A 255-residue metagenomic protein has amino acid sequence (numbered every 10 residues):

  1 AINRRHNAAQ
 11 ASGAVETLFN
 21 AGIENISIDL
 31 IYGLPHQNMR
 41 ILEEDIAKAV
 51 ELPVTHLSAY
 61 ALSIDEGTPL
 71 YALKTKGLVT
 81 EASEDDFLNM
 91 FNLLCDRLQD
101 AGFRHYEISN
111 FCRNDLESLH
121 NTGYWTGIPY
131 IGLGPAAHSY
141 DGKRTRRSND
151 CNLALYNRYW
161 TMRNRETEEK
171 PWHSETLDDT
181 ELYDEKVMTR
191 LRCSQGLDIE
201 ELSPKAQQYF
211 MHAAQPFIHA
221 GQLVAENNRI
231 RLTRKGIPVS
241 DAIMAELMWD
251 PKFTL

Functional and structural regions predicted by a protein language model:
A1-P204, K252-L255: C-terminal scaffold of the Radical SAM
L88, P204-Q208, R234-I237: An alpha-helix initiation/capping motif
D184, I199, F210-A214, I237: Short amphipathic alpha-helical surface patches that serve as generic macromolecular interface elements
P204-H219: Short amphipathic alpha-helical interaction segments
I218-N228: A short, conserved structural fragment
R229-T233: Minor-groove-contacting beta-hairpin "wing" of winged helix-turn-helix DNA-binding domains
K235-L255: Short, amphipathic alpha-helical interaction segments positioned at domain boundaries
